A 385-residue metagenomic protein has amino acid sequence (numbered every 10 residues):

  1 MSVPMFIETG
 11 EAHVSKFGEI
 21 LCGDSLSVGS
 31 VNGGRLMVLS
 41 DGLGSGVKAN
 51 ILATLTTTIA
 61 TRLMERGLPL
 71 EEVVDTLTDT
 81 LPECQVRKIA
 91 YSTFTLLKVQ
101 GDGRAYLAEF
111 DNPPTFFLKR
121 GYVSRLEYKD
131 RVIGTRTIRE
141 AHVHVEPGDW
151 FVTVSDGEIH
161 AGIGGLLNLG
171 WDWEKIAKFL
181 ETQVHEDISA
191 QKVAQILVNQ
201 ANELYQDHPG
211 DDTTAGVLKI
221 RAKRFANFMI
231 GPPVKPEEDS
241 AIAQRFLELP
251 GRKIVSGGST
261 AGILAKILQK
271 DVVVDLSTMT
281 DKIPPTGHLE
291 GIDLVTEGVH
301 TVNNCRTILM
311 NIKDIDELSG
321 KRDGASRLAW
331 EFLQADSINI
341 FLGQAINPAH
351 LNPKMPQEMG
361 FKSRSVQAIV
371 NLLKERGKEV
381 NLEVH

Functional and structural regions predicted by a protein language model:
M1-I20: Regulatory cytosolic signal-relay segments
E19-N32, R125-G164: Acidic loop->beta-strand submotif enriched in PP2C/PPM serine/threonine phosphatases
C22, L52-G121, I138, A190-I220: Catalytic core of PPM/PP2C metal-dependent serine/threonine phosphatase domains
S25-T78, H144, V152, G164-E174: Primarily the active-site beta-strand->alpha-helix module of PP2C/PPM metal-dependent phosphatases, and frequently
D41-G42, N112, W150-E158, D212: DG-centered beta-turn motif at the end of beta-strands
G103-R104, E248-K253: Short active-site oxyanion
H160-Q244, P250-G251, K270-H385: C-terminal catalytic subdomain
